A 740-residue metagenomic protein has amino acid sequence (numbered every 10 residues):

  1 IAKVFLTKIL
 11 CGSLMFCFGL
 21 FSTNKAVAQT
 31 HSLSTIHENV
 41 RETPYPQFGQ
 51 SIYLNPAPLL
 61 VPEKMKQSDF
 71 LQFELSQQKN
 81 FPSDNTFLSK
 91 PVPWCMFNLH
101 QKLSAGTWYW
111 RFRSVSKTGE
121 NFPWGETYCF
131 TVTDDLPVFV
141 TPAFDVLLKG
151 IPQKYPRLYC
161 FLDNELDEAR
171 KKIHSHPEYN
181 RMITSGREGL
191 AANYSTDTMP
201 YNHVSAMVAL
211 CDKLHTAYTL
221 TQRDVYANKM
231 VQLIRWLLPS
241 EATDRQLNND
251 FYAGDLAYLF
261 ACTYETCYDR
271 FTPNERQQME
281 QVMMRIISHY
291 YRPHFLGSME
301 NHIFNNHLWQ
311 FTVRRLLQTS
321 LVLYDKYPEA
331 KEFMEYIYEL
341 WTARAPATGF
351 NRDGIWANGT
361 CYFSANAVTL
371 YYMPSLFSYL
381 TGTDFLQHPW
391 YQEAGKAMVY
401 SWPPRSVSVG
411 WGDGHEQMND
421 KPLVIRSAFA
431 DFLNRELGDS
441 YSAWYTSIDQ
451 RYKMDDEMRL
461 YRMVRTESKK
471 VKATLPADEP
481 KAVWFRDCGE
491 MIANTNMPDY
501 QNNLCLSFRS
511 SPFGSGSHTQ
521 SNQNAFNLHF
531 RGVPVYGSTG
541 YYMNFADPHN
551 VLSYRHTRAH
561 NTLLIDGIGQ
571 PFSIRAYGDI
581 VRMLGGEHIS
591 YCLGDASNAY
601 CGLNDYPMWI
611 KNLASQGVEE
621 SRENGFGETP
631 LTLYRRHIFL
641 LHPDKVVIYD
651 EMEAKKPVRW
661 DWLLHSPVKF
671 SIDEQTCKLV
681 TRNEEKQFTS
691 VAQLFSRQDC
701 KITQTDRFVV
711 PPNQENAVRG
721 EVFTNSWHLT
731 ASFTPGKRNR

Functional and structural regions predicted by a protein language model:
Q29-K66, V132: Pro/Thr/Ser/Gly-rich low-complexity, intrinsically disordered linker/stalk tracts
L33-E42, T131-Y159, D673: Low-complexity, Pro/Ser/Thr- and charge-rich linker/hinge segments at domain boundaries
F70-A105: Recognizes extended acidic, P/S/T-rich segments that occur within or adjacent to Ig-like beta-sandwich modules
K117-D135: Extracellular fibronectin type III
Y155-L158, Y179-R187, A191-W402: Aromatic-lined, polymer-binding surfaces characteristic of secreted/periplasmic polysaccharide-degrading enzymes
L323, Y362-V535, L584-E587, T730 (+1 more regions): Carbohydrate-active enzyme catalytic cores, enriched for enzymes that act on polyanionic acidic polysaccharides
Y542, A546-R740: CBM-like, beta-strand-rich accessory domains located in the C-terminal region of large, secreted polysaccharide-active
